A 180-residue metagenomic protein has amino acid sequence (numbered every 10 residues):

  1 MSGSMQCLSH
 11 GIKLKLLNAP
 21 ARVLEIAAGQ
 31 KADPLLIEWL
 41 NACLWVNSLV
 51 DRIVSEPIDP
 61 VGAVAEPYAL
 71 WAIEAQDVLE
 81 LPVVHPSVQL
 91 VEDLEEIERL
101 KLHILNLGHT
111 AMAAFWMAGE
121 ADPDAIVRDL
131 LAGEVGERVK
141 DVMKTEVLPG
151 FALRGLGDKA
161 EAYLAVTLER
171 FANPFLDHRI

Functional and structural regions predicted by a protein language model:
S2-I180: Substrate/ligand-engaging "lid" and interaction regions
